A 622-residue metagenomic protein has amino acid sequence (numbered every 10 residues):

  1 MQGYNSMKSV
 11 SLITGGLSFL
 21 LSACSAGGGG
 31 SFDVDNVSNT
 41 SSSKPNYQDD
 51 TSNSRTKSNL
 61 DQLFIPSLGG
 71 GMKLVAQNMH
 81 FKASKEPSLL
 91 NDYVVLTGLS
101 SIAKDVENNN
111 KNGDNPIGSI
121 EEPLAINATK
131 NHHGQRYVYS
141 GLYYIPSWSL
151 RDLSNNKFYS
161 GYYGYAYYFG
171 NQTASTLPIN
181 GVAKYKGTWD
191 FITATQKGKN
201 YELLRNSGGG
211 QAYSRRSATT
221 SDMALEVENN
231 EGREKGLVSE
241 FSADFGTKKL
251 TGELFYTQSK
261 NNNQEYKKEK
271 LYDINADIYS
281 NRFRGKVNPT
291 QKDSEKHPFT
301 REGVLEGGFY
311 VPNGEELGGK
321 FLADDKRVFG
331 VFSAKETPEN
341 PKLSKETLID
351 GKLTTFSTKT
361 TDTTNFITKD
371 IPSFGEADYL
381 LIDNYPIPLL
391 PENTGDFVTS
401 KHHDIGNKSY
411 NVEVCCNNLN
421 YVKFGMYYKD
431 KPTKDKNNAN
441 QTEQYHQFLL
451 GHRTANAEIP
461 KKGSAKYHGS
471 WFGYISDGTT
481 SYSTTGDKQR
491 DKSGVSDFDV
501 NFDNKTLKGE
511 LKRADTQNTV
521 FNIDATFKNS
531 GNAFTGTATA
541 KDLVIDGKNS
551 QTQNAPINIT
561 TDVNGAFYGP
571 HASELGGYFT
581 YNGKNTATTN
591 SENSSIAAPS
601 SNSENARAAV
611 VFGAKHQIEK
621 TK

Functional and structural regions predicted by a protein language model:
Q2-L12, G16, C24-K622: Mature soluble binding/inhibitory domains
